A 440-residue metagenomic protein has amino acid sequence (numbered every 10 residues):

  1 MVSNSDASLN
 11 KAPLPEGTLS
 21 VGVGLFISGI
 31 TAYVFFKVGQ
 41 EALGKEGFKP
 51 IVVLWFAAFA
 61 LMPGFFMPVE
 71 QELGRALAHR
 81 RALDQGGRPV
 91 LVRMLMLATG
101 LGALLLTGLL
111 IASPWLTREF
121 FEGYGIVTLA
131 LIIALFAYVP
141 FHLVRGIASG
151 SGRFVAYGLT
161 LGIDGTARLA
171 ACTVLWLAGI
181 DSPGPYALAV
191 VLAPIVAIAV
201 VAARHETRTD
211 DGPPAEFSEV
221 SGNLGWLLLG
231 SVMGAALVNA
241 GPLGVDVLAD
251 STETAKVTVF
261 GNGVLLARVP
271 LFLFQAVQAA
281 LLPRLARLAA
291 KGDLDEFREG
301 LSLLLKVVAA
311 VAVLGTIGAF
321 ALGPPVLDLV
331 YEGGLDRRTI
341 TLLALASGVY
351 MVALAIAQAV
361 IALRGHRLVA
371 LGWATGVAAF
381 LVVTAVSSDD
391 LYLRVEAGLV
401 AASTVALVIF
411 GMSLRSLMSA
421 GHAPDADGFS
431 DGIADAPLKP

Functional and structural regions predicted by a protein language model:
V2-L14, V155-G158, G179, P183-A189 (+3 more regions): Interhelical loop/hinge segments that connect adjacent transmembrane helices in multipass membrane
P15-S28, L54, P63-P114, A290-T316: Membrane-water interface segments that mark the loop-to-transmembrane alpha-helix transition
E16-A32, I163-D164, R168, A189-V201 (+2 more regions): Transmembrane helical elements of multi-pass membrane transporters/channels
V21, L25, V52-W55, L95-T99 (+10 more regions): Residue-level recognition of transmembrane alpha-helices in multi-pass small-molecule transporters/permeases
K45-K49, S113-L131, T254-V257, F320-G348: Interfacial segments at transmembrane-helix termini and the short loops linking adjacent helices
F66-A82, G263-A267, L271-G292, A362: Helix-loop junctions and terminal segments of transmembrane helices in multi-pass membrane transport/translocation
G125-L129, G158-T207, T375-A379, Y392-L417: Hydrophobic alpha-helical transmembrane segments
A137-L159, T339-G372: Membrane-interface junctions at transmembrane-helix termini in multi-pass inner-membrane proteins
